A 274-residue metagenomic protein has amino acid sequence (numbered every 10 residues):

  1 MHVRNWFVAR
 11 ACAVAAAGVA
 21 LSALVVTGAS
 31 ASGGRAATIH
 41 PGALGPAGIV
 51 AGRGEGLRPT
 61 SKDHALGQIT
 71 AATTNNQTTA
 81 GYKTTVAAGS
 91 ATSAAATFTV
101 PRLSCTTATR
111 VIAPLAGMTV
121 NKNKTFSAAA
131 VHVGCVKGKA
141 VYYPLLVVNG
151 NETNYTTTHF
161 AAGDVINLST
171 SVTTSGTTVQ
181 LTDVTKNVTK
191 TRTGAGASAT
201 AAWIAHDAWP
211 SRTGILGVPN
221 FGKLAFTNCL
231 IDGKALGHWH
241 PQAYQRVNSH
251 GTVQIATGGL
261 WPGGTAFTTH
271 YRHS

Functional and structural regions predicted by a protein language model:
H2-G33: Secretory targeting and sorting signals
L24, S32-S274: Exposed, interaction-prone regions of secreted/extracellular proteins
